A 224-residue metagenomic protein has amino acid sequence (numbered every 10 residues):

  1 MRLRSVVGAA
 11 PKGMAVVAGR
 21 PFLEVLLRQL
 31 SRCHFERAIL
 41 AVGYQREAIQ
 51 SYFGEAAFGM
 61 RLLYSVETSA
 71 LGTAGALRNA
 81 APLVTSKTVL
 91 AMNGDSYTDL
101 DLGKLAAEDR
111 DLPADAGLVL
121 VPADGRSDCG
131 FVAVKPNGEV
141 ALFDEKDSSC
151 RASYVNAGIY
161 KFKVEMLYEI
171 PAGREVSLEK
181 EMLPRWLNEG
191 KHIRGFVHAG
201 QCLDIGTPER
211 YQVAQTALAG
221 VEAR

Functional and structural regions predicted by a protein language model:
M1, G138-E139: Residue-level signal for well-ordered, solvent-exposed loop/turn and beta-edge residues enriched in charged/polar side
M1-V7, G13-M14: N-proximal low-complexity "stem/linker" segments adjacent to membrane-targeting elements
R2, V16, R20-N93, L102-K104 (+1 more regions): Conserved N-terminal catalytic core of the sugar/cofactor nucleotidyltransferase
M14, V132-V134, L183, G195: A structural signal for short hydrophobic beta-strand segments in well-ordered beta-sheet cores
L23, I49, A80, D95 (+4 more regions): Residue-level signal for inorganic ion chemistry
F35, S86, P113-A114, G190-K191: Short, high-confidence coil segments that cap the C-terminus of an alpha-helix and link into the following beta-strand
V89-L90, Y97, G103-R110, A123-R126 (+1 more regions): Catalytic-core segments of class I nucleotidyltransferases/pyrophosphorylases that form NMP-activated intermediates
L112-P122: A short, conserved acidic/glycine-rich loop-to-beta-strand motif that forms the donor nucleotide-sugar/metal
